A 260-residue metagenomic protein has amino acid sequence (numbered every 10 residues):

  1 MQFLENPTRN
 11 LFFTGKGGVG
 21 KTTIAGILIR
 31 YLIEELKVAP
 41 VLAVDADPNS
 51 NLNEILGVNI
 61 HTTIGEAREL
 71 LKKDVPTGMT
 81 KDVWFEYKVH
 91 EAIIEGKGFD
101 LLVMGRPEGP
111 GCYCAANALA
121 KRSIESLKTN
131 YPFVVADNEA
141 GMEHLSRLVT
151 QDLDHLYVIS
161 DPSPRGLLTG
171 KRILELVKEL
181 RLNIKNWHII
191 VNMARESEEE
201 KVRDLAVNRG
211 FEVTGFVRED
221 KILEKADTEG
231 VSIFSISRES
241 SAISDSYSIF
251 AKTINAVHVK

Functional and structural regions predicted by a protein language model:
M1-V19, T23-P40, N49: Extreme N-terminal, non-catalytic leader segments that precede Walker-type/kinase nucleotide-binding cores
N10-F12, P40-L42, L101, F133-V135 (+2 more regions): Residue-level preference for the first positions of well-ordered beta-strands
Y31-G96: N-terminal phosphate/diphosphate-binding loop that engages ATP/GTP or pyrophosphate donors across diverse enzyme folds
V58-T62, L176-V177, D204-N208, S232-S235: Short, hinge-like loop/turn segments at secondary-structure boundaries
V83-G96, D100-A136: Cytosolic-facing regulatory segments adjacent to core modules
A118-F216, K225: Conserved catalytic-core segment of NTP-binding enzymes
E229-I243: C-terminal boundary of histidine-terminating zinc-finger modules
S246-K260: C-terminal alpha-helix
